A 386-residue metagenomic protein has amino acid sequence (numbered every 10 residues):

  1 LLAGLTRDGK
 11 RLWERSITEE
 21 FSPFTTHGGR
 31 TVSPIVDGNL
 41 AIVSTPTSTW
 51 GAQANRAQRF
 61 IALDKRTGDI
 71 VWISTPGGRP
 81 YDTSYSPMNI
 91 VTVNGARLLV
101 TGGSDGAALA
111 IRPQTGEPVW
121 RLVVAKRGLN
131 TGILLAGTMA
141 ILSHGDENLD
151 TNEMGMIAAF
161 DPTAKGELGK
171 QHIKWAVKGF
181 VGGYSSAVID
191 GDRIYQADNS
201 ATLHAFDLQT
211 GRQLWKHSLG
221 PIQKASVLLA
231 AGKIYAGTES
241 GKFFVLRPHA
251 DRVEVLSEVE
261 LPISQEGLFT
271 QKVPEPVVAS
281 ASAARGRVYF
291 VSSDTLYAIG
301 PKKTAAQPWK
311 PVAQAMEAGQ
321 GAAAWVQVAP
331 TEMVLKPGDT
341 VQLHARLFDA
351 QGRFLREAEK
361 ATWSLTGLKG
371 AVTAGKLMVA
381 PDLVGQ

Functional and structural regions predicted by a protein language model:
L1-M333, P337-H344, A350-R353: Noncatalytic, solvent-exposed loop/strand surfaces of beta-propeller-type extracellular/periplasmic domains
E332, G367-K369, P381: Disulfide-rich extracellular repeat modules and their boundaries
D339, F348-T373: Short flexible loop/turn segments that cap and initiate beta-strands
V341, L383-Q386: Exposed beta-strand face motif in extracellular beta-rich ectodomains
V372-V384: Extracellular/luminal low-complexity segments enriched in Ser/Thr/Pro
